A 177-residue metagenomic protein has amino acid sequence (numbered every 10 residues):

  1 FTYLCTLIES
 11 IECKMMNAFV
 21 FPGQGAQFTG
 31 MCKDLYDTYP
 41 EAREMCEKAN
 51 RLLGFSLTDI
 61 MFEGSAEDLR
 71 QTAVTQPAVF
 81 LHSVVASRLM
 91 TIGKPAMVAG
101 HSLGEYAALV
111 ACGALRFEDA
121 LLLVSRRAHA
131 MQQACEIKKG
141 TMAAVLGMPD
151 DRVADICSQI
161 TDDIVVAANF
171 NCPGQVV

Functional and structural regions predicted by a protein language model:
F1-Y3: Aromatic (phenylalanine/tyrosine) cluster motif
M16-A99: Helix-rich "cap/lid" substructures immediately adjacent to catalytic or cofactor-binding pockets
Q24-A26, L53, C112-V177: Alpha/beta catalytic cores of group-transfer enzymes, especially the acyltransferase/condensing modules of polyketide
R88-T91, L109-L115: Alpha-helix C-terminal capping segments
G100-H101, F170: Conserved alpha/beta-hydrolase "nucleophile elbow" surrounding the catalytic nucleophile
S102-L109: Glycine-rich nucleophile elbow surrounding the catalytic serine of serine-hydrolase chemistry
